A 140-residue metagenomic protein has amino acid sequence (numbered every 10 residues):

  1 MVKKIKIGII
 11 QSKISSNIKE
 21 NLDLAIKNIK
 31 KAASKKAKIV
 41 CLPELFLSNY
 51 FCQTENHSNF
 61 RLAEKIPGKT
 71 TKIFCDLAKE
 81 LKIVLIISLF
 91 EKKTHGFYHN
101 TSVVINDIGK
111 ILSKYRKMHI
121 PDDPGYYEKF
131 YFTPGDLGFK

Functional and structural regions predicted by a protein language model:
M1-I7, D136-K140: Beta-strand-turn-beta hairpins that frame and shape the catalytic cleft of phosphate-ester-processing enzymes
K3, L81-I86, G96-H99: Short, basic and Ser/Thr-rich N-terminal targeting/leader segments
K4-S16, T101, K114-K117: Active-site-proximal beta-strand elements of phosphoester/diester hydrolases
I7, N21, I29-S58, A78 (+1 more regions): Active-site beta-strand/loop signature of hydrolases that rely on acidic residues for catalysis
Q11-N28: N-terminal phosphate-binding loop and adjacent alpha-helix
S48-P67, T94-Y98: Metal-dependent catalytic neighborhoods of phosphoester/phosphodiester hydrolases
E64-I66, K93-K140: Active-site catalytic loop in hydrolytic enzyme cores
P67-E91: A short, hydrophobic beta-strand-centered structural micro-motif
